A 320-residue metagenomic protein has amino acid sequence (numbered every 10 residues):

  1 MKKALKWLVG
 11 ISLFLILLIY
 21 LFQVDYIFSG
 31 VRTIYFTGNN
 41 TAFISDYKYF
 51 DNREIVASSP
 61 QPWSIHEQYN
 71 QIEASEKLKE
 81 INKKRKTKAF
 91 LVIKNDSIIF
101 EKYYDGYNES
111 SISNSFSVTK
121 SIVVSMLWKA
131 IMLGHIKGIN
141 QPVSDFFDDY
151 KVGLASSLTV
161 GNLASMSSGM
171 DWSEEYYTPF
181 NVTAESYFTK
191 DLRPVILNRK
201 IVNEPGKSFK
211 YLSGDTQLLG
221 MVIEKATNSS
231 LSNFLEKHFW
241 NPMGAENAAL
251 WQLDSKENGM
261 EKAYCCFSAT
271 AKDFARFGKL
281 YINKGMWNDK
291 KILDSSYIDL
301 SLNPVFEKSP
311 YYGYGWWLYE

Functional and structural regions predicted by a protein language model:
K2-Y107, I136: N-terminal leader/targeting segments and the immediately adjacent pre-domain N-terminus
N82-K83, N108-V118: A short, polar/charged loop-to-alpha-helix boundary motif
D96, N114-I139, L163, L219-I223 (+1 more regions): Active-site SXXK
E109-N114, D148-K151, V182-T183, E204-S208 (+2 more regions): Second-shell loop/turn segments in exported
W128, S144, G161-A164, L197 (+6 more regions): Non-transmembrane alpha-helical segments in soluble domains of secreted/periplasmic/extracellular proteins
L133-D171, N198, A226-Y264, A269: Active-site helix/loop module of the DD-peptidase/beta-lactamase fold, centered on the serine-lysine SxxK catalytic
M170-D254: A small/polar active-site loop signature that marks catalytic segments
T227, N233, A248-E320: Penicillin-binding protein/beta-lactamase superfamily catalytic region
